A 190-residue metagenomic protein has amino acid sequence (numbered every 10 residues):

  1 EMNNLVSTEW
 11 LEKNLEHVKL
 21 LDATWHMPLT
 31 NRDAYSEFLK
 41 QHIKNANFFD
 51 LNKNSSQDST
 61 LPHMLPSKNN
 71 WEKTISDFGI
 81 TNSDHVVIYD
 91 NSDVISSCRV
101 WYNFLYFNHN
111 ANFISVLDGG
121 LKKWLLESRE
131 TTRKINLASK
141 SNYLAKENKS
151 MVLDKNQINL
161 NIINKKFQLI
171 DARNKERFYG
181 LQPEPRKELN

Functional and structural regions predicted by a protein language model:
E1-S36, K44, L121-L189: Flexible, polar/low-complexity N-terminal or interdomain linker segments that lie immediately upstream of folded
L20-D22, F48, V87-I88, F113-D118 (+1 more regions): A structural signal for short, well-ordered beta-strand segments and their strand-loop junctions that often border
A23-H26, F49-N54, N91: Acidic/polar N-terminal loop/beta-strand segments that form early-domain functional surfaces
P28-N31, S55-D58, V94-C98: Short active-site-adjacent helix-start/loop capping segments
R32-D33, D50, N110: Poly-acidic low-complexity segments
E37-K40, Y106: A general structural signal for stabilizing positions within well-ordered secondary structure
L39-I43, N47-F78: Aromatic- and Gly/Pro-rich amphipathic surface segment
P62-N156, L160-N161, L181-Q182: Thiolate-centered catalytic microenvironments shared by cysteine-dependent enzyme domains
